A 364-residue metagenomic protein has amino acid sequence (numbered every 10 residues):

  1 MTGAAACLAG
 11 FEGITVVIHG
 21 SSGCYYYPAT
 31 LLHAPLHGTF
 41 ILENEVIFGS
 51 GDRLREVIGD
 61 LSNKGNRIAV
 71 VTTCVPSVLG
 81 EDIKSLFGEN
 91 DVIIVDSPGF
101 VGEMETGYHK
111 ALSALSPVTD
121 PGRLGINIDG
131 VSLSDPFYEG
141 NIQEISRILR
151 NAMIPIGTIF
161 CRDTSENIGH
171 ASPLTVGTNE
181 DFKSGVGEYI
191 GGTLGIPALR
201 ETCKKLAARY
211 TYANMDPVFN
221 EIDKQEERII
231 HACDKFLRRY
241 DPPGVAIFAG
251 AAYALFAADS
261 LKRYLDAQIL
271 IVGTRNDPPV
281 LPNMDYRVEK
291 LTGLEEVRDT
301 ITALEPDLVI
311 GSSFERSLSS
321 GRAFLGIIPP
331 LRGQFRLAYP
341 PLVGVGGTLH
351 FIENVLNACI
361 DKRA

Functional and structural regions predicted by a protein language model:
M1-A364: An N-terminal assembly and electron-transfer interface module characteristic of large anaerobic redox and radical
